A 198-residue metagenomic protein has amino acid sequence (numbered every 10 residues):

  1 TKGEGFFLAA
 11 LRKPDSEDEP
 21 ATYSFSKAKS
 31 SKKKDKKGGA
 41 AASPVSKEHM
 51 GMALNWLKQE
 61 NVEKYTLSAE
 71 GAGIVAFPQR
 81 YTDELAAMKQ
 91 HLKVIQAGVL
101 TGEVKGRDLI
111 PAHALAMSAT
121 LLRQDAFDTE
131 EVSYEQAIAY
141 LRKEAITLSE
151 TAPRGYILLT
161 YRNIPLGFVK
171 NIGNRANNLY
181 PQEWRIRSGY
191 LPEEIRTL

Functional and structural regions predicted by a protein language model:
T1-K2, I138: A short acidic, often aromatic-flanked loop/helix-cap motif at beta-alpha or helix-coil junctions that lines enzyme
G3-L8: Short hydrophobic/aromatic beta-strand or adjacent loop that forms the aromatic wall/cage of a ligand/substrate-binding
A10-R12: Polynucleotide-recognition surfaces of large bacterial nucleic-acid defense/processing enzymes
P14-L198: Polybasic, low-complexity RNA-engagement segments
